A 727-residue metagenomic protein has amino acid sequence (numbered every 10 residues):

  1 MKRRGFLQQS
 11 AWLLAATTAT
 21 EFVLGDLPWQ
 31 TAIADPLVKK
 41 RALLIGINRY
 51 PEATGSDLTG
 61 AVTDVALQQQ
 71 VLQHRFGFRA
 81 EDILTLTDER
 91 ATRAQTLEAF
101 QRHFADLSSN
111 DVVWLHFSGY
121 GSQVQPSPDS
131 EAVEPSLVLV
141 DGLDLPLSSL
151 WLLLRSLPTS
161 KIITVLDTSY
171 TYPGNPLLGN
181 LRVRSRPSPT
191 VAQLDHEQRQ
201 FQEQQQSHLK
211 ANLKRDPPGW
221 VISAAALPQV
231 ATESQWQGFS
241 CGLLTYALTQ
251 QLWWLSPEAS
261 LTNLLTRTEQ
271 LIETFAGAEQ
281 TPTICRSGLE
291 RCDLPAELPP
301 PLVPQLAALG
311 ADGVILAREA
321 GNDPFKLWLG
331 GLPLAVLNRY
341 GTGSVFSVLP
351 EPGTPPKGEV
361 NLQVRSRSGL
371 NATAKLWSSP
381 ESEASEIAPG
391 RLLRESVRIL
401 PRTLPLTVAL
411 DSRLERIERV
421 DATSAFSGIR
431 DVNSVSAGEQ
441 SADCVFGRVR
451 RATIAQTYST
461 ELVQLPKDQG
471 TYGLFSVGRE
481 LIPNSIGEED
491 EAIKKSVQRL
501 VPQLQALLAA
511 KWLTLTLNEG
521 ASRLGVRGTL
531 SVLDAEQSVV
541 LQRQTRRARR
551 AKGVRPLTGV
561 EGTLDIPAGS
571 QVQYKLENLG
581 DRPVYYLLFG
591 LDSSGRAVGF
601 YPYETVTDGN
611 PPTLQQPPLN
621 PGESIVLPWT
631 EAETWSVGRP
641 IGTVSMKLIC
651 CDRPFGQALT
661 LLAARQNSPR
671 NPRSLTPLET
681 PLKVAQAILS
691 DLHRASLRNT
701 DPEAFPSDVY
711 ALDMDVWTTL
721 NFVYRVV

Functional and structural regions predicted by a protein language model:
M1-S130: Boundary/activation segment at the start of structured domains
G25, K39, R93-G179, S260 (+1 more regions): Caspase-like (clan CD) cysteine peptidase catalytic core
I33-D35, A42, N110, K210-L213 (+2 more regions): Caspase-like cysteine protease fold
G46, L147, W151, T159-E279 (+3 more regions): Active-site-proximal C-terminal subdomain of hydrolase catalytic domains
L316-V336, K375-P380, N578: A structural micro-motif recognizing beta-strand termini and the immediately following turn/loop segments
T342-P401: Beta-strand/loop-dominated core regions that host nucleotide or nucleotide-derived cofactor-binding catalytic loops
D411-L414, E418, D468-Q573, E577-L587 (+1 more regions): Secretory-pathway glycoprotein ectodomains that are cysteine- and/or Ser/Thr/Pro-rich
G428-G478: Short, well-ordered secondary-structure micro-motifs within conserved domains or adaptor modules
